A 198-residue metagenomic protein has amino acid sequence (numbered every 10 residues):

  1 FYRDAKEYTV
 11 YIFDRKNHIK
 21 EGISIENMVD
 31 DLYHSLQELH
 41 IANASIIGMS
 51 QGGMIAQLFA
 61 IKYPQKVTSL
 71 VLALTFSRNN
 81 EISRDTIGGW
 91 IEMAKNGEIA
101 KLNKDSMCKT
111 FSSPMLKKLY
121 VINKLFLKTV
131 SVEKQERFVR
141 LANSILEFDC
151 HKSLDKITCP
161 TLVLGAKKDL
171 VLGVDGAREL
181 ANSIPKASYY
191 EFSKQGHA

Functional and structural regions predicted by a protein language model:
F1-E21: Conserved HGGG/HGGXW glycine-rich cap/lid loop of the alpha/beta-hydrolase fold
N27-A44: Conserved acidic catalytic loop of the alpha/beta-hydrolase fold
G48-G52, A56: Gly/Ala-rich beta-loop-alpha elbow adjacent to hydrolase catalytic centers
I61, T68-G97: Flexible "cap/lid" loop of the alpha/beta hydrolase fold
E81-R84, A100-S153: Conserved alpha/beta-hydrolase catalytic His-Asp/Glu region
I157, V163-G165, D169: Short beta-strand/loop motif that positions the catalytic acidic residue of the alpha/beta-hydrolase fold
L170-G176: Conserved alpha/beta-hydrolase "acid-adjacent" motif
Y189-A198: Catalytic histidine-centered segment of alpha/beta-hydrolase-like enzymes
